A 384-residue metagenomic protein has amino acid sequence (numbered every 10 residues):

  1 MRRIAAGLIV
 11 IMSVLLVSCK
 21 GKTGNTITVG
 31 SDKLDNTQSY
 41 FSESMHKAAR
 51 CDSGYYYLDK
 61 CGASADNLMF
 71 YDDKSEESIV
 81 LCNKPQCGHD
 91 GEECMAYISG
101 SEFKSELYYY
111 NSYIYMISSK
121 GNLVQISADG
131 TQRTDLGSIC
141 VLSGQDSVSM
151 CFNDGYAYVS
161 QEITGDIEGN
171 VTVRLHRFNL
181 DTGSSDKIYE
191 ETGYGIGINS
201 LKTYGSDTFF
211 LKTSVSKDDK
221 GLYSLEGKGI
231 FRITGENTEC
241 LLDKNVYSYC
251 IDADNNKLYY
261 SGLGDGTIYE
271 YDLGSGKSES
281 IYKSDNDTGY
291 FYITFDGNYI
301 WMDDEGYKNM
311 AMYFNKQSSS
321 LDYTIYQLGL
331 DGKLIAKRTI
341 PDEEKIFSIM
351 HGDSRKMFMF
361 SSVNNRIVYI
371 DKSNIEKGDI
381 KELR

Functional and structural regions predicted by a protein language model:
M1-G7: Positively charged n-region of N-terminal signal peptides that target proteins for export
L15-S18: C-terminal motif of bacterial Sec signal peptides marking the signal peptidase cleavage site
G21-Y40, D66-G91, N122-V141, N170-E191 (+4 more regions): Surface-exposed loop/turn elements that mediate protein-protein interactions on large endomembrane-trafficking
T28-S64, I251-D252: N-terminal export/targeting and maturation segments
Y40-C51, G91-Y108, L142-D154, G193-G205 (+4 more regions): Repeated scaffold domains used in trafficking and secretory/extracellular systems, primarily beta-propellers
H46-A63, S105-S118, G155-T164, K202-S214 (+4 more regions): Short beta-strand elements that form the blades of beta-propeller/WD-repeat-like and other beta-sheet-rich scaffold
K60-D66, S118-G121, D146-V148, G197-N199 (+5 more regions): Repeated polar recognition positions within modular binding domains
I98-K212, S216-K220: Long, acidic/polar, low-complexity amphipathic helices and coiled-coil-like
